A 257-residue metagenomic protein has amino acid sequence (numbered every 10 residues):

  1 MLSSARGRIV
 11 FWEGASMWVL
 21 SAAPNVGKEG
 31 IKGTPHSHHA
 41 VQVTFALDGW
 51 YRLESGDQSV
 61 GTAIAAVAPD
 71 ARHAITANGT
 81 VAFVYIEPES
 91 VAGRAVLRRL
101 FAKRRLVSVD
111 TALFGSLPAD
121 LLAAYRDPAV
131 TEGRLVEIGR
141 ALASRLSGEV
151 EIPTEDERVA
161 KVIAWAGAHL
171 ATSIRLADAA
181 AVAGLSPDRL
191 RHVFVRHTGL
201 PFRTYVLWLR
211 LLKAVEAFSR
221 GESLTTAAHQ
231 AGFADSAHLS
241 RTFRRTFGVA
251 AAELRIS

Functional and structural regions predicted by a protein language model:
M1-R52: Generic protein-terminus/edge-of-domain signal
W50, I64-A143: A hydrophobic/aromatic-rich effector-binding and dimerization subdomain of bacterial HTH-type transcriptional regulators
V67, F233, L239, F243: Conserved active-site tyrosine of GNAT-family acetyltransferases
A95-L97, G148-E149, R245, E253-S257: Short, charged, intrinsically disordered terminal tails
R104-G115, L122-S186, R196-T204, W208: Short, Lys/Arg-enriched, Trp-marked, Pro/Gly-tolerant hinge/linker segments that flank
S173, A177, R196-A234, I256-S257: Terminal helix-turn-helix DNA-binding modules in bacterial transcription factors
S186, A234-D235: Short coil turns linking two alpha-helices in DNA-binding domains
L190, F194, H238-L239, F243: Short hydrophobic/aromatic patch on the recognition helix
